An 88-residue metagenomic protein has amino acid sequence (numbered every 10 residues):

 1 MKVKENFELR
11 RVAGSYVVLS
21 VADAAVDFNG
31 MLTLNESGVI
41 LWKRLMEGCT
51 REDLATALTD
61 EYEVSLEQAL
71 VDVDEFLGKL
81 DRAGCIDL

Functional and structural regions predicted by a protein language model:
M1-M46: Acidic, low-complexity/disordered tracts enriched in E/D and polar residues
G30-L88: Long, charge-rich, low-complexity alpha-helical segments
